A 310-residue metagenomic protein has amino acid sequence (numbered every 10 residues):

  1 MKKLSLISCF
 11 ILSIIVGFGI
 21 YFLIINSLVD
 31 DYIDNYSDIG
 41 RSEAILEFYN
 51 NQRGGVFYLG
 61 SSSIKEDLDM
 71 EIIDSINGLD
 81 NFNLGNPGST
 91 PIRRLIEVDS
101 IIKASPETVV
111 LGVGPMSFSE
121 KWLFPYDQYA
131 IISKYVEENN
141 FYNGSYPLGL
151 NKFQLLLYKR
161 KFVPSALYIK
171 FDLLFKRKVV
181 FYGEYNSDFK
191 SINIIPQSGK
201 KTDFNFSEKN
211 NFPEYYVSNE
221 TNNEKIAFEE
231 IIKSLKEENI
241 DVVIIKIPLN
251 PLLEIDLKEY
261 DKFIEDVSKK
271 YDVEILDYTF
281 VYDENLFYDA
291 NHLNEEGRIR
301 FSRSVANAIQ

Functional and structural regions predicted by a protein language model:
K2-K3, D256-Q310: Long, positively charged, glycine-interspersed low-complexity recognition regions
S5-S27: Hydrophobic membrane-insertion alpha-helices, especially the h-region of bacterial N-terminal signal peptides
S27-E47, Q52: Alpha-helical transmembrane signal-anchor/signal-peptide segments
R53-G55, G78-D80, S105-T108, E237-V243 (+1 more regions): Loop/turn elements at helix/coil->beta-strand transitions in domains of secreted/extracellular proteins
L59, S63-P147: Membrane-embedded segments
G88-I92, N219-E224, N250-K258: Acidic-and-aromatic substrate-binding clefts and catalytic sites of carbohydrate-active enzymes
Y126-E238: Secreted/periplasmic serine-hydrolase-like ester/acetyl group-modifying domain
P213-V217, I245-P248, L253-L257, F280: Binding-cleft/active-site segments that stabilize strongly anionic ligands or cofactors
